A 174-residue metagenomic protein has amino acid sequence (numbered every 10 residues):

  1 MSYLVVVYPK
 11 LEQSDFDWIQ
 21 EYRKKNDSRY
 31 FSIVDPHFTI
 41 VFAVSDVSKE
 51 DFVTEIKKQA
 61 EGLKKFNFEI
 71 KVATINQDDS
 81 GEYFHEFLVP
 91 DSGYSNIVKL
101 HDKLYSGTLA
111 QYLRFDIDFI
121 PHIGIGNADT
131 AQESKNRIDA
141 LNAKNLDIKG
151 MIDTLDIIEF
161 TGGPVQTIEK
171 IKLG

Functional and structural regions predicted by a protein language model:
M1-E69, D91-I148, P164-G174: Basic, often amphipathic N-terminal segments
N76-L88: Short, basic/glycine-rich phosphate-binding loops at helix/coil junctions that contact nucleotide phosphates
I157-T161: Short, exposed beta-strand-loop hairpins at the edges of beta-sheets in extracellular/periplasmic proteins
